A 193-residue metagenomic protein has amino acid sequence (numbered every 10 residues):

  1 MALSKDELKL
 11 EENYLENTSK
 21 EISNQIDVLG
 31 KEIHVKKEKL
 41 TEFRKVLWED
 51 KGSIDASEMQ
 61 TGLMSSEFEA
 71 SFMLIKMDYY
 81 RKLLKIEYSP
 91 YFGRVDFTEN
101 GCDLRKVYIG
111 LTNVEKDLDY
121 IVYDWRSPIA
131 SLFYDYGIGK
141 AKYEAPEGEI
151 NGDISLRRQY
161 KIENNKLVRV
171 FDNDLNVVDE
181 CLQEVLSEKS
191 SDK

Functional and structural regions predicted by a protein language model:
M1-D192: Extended, charged low-complexity regulatory segments
